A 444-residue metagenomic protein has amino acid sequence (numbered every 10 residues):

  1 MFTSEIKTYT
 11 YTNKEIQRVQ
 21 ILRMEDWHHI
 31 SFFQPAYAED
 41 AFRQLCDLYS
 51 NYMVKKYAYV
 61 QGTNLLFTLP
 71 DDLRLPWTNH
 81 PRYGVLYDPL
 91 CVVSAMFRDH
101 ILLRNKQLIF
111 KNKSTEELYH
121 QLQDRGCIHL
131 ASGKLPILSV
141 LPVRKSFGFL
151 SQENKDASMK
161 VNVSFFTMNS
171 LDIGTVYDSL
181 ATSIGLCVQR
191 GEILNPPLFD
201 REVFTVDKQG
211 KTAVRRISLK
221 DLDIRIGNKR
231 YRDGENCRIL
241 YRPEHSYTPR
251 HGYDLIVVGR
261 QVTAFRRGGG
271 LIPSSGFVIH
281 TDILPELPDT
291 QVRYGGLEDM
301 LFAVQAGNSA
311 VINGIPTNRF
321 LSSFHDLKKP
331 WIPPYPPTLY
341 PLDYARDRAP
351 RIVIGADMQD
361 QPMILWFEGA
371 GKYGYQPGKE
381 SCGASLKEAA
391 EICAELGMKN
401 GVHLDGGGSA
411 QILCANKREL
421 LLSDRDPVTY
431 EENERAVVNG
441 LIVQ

Functional and structural regions predicted by a protein language model:
M1-P273: Zymogen propeptides
K14-Q17, A303, D347-A349: Short, surface-exposed loop/turn motifs at beta-strand boundaries within globular domains
G62, H129, A310, R351 (+1 more regions): N-terminal nucleophile
S170-L198, E202, V206, T317-L321 (+1 more regions): Conserved, well-ordered active-site substructure
G210-I239, Y294-K329: A short "linker-to-beta-strand initiation" element
T263, G269-G276, S309, P316-R319: Short catalytic-site patches enriched in acidic/histidine residues that coordinate or position cofactors/metals
S275-T281, S409: A generic structural motif
L284-V292: Short nucleic-acid-contacting surface segments enriched for D/E, G, S/T with interspersed K/R
